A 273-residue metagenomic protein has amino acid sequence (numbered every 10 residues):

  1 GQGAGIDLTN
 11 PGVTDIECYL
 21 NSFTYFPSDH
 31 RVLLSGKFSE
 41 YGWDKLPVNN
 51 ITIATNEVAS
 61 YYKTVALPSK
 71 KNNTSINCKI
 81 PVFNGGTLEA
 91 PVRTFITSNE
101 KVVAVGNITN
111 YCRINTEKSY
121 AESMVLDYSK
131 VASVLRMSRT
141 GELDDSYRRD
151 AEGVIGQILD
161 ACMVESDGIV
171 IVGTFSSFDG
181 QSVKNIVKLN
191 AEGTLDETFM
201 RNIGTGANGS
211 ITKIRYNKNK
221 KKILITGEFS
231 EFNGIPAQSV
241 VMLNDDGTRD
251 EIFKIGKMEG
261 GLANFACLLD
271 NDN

Functional and structural regions predicted by a protein language model:
G1-N273: Extracytoplasmic mature domains of secreted or surface-exposed proteins
